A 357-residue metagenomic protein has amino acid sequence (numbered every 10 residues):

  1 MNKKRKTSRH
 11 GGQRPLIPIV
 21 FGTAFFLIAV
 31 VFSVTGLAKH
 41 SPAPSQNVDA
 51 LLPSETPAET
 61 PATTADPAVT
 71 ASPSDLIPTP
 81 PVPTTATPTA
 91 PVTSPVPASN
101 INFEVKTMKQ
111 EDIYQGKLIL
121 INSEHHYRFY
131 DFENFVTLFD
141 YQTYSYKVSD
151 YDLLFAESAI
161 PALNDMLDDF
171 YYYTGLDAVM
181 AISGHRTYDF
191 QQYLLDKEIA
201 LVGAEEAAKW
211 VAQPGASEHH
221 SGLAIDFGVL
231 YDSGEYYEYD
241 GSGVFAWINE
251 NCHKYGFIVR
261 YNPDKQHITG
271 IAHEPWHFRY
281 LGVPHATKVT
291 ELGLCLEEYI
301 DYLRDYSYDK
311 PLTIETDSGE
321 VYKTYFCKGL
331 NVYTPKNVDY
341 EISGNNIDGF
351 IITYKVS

Functional and structural regions predicted by a protein language model:
N2-G184, Y188-S357: Extracytoplasmic cell-surface/polysaccharide-interacting catalytic and binding patches
